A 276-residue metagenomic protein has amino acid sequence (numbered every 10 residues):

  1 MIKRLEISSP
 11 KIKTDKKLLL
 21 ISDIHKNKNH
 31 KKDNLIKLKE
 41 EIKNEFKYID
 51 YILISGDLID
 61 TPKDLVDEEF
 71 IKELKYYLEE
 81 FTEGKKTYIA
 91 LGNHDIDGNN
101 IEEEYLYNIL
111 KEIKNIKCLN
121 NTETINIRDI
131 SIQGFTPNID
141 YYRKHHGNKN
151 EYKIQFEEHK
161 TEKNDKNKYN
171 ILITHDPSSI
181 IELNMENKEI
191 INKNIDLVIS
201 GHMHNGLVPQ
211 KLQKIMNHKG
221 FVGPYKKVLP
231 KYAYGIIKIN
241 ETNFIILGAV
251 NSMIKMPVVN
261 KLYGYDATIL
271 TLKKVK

Functional and structural regions predicted by a protein language model:
M1-K75: N-terminal active-site segment of His-dependent metallophosphoesterases
E6, E73-H159, L229, I236-N240: Extended active-site neighborhood of metal-dependent phosphoesterases/phosphodiesterases
S8-L19, N115-I116, E123-G134, N164-I171 (+2 more regions): Beta-strand-turn-beta hairpins that frame and shape the catalytic cleft of phosphate-ester-processing enzymes
D23-N27, K47-E69, G84-L106, I130 (+4 more regions): Active-site neighborhood of divalent metal-dependent phosphoester/pyrophosphate hydrolases
H25, L58-I59, N93-D95, E123-T124 (+4 more regions): Catalytic metal-binding/acid-base residues of hydrolase active sites
N34-K37, V66-Y77, E102-Y107, M185-I191 (+1 more regions): Charged helix-capping and loop-helix junction motifs
K39-E40, K114, I127-T174, S178-I190 (+1 more regions): Binuclear metal-dependent hydrolase catalytic cores centered on His/Asp/Glu-rich metal-binding motifs
S178-A267: Conserved beta-sheet core of the metallophosphoesterase superfamily
